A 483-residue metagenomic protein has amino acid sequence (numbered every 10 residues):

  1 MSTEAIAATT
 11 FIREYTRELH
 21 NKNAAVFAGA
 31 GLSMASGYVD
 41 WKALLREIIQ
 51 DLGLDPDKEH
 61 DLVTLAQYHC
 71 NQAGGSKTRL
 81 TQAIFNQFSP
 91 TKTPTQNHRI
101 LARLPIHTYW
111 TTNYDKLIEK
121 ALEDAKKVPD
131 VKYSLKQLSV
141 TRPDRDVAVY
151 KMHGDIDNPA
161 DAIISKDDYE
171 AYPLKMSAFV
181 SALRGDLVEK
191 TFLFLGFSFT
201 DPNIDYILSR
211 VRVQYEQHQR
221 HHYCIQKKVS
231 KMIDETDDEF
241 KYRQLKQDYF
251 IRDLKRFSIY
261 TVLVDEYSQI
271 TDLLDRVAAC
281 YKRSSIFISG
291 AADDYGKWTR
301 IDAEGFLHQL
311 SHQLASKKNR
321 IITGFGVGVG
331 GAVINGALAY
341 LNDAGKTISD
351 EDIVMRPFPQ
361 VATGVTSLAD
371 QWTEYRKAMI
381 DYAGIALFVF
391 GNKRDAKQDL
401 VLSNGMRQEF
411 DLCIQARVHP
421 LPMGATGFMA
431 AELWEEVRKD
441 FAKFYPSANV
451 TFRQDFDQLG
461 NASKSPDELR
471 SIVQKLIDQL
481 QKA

Functional and structural regions predicted by a protein language model:
M1-K282, D343: Conserved catalytic-core helix/loop/strand module for nucleotide-ribose chemistry
V26, K151, F194, Y223-C224 (+5 more regions): Structural beta-sheet core signal
A28, H153-G154, K227-K228, S285-D293 (+2 more regions): Short loop/turn segments at strand-loop or loop-helix junctions that form parts of catalytic or ligand-binding pockets
L263-S289, P466-D467, S471-Q481: SAM-dependent methyltransferases
D294-Q481: Acidic/glycine-enriched connector segments
